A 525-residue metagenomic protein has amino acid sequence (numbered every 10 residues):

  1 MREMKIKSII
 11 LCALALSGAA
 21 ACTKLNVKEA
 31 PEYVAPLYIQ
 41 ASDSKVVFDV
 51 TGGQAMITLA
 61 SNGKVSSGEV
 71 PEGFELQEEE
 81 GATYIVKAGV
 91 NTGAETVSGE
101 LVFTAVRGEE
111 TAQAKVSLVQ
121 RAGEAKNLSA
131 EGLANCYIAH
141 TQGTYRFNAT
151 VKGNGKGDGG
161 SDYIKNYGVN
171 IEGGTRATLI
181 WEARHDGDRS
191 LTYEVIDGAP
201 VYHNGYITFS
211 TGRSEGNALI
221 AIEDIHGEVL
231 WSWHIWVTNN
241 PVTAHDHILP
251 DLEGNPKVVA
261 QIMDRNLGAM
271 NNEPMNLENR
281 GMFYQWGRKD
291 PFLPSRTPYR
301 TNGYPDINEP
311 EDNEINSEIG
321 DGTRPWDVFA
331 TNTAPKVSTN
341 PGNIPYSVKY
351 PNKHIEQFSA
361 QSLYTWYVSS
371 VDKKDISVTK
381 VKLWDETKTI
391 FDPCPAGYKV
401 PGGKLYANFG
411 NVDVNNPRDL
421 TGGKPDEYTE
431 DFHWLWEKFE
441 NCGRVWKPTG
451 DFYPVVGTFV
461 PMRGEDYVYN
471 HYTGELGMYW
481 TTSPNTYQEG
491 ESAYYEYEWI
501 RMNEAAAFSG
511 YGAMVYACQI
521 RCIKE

Functional and structural regions predicted by a protein language model:
K5-I6, L16-S42, G108, A112-K115 (+2 more regions): Bacterial Sec-dependent N-terminal signal peptides
V46-G52: Short, solvent-exposed loop/linker segments at the N-terminal edge of repeated beta-sheet extracellular domains
Q54-I85, A125-T208: Surface-exposed binding patches on compact interaction domains or structured appendages
T83-S98, Y202-E215: Extracellular/luminal low-complexity segments enriched in Ser/Thr/Pro
E95-G108, E215-I225: A short beta-strand micro-motif common to beta-rich folds, especially ectodomain repeats
N127-L128, G132-I171, G227-M282: GGW-centered surface loops in extracellular recognition modules
D246-D372, G402-K404: A short glycine-rich, aromatic-capped structural motif
A269, I355-E356, A360-E525: C-terminal, surface-exposed recognition/capping segments
